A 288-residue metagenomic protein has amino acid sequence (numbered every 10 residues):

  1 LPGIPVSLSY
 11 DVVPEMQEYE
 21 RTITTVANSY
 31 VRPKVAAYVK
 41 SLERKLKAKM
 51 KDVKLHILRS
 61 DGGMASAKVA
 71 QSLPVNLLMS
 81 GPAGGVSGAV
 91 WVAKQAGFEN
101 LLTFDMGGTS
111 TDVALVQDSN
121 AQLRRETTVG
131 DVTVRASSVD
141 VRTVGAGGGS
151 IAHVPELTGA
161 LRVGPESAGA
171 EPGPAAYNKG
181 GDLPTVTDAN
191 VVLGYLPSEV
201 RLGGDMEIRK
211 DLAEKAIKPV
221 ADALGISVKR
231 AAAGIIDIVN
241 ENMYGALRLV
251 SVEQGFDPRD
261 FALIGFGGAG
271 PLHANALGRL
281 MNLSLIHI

Functional and structural regions predicted by a protein language model:
L1-L101, G203, D211-D260, P271 (+1 more regions): Nucleotide/phosphate-binding catalytic cleft detector across ATP-hydrolyzing and phosphate-transferring enzymes
D11-V13, S60-G62, D118, G147 (+2 more regions): Short, ordered loop/turn segments at secondary-structure junctions
P82, F104-S110, V144-G147, F266-A269: A short acidic Gly-Thr/Ser loop motif
A96-Q117, N275: Gly/Thr-rich phosphate-binding beta-strand-loop-beta motif of the actin/hexokinase/Hsp70
S110-T111, D140, A146-A213: Mobile "lid/hinge" segments at catalytic clefts and subdomain interfaces of large enzymes
D112-V113, Q117-R162, E166, A276-L283: Phosphate/diphosphate-binding loops
I286-I288: Conserved small/polar residues in nucleotide/adenosyl-binding loops
